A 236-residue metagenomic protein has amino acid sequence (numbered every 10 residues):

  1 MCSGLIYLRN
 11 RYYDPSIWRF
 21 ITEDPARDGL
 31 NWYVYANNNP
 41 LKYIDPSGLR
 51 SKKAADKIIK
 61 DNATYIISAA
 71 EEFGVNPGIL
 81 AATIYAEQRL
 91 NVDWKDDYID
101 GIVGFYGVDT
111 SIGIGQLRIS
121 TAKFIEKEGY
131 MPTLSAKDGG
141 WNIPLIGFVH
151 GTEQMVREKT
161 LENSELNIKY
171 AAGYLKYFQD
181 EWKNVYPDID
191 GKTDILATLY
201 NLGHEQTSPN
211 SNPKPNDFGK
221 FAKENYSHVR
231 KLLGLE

Functional and structural regions predicted by a protein language model:
M1-K52: Short turn/helix-capping motifs enriched in Asx and small/polar residues
S51-E236: Catalytic glycan-binding domains that act on GlcNAc-containing polysaccharides
